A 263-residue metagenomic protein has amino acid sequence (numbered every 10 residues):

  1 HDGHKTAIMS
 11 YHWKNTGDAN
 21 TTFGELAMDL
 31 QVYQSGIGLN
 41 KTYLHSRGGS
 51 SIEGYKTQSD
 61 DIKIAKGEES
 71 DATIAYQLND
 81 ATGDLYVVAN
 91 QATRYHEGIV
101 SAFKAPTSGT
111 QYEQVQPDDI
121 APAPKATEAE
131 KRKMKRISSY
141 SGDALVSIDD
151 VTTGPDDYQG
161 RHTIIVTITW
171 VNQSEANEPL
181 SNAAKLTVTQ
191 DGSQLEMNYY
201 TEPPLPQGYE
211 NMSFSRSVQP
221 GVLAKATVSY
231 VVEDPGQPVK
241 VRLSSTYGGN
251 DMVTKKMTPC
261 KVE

Functional and structural regions predicted by a protein language model:
H1-E263: Conserved functional micro-motifs across diverse proteins
